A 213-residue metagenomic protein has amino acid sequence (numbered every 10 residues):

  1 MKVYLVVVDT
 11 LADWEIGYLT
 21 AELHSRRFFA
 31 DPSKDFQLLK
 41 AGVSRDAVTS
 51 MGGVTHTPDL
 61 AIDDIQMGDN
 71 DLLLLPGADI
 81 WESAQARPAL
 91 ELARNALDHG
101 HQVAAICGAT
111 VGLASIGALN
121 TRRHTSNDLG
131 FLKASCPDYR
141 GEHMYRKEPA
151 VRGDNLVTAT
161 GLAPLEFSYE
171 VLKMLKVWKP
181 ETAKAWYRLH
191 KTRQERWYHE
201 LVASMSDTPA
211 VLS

Functional and structural regions predicted by a protein language model:
K2-V6, T10-A12, Y18, S25-S44 (+2 more regions): Active-site-adjacent pocket-lining segments in enzyme domains
G52-D59: Short gly/ser/thr-rich secondary-structure transition/capping motifs
